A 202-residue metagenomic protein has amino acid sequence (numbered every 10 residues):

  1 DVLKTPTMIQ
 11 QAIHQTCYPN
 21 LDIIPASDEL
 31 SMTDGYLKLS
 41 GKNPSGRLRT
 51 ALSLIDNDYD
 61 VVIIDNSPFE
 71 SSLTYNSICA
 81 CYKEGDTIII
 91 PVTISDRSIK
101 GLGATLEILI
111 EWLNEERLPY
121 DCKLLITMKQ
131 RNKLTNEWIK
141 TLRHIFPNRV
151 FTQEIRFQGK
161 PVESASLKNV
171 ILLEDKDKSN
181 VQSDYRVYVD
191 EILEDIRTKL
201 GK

Functional and structural regions predicted by a protein language model:
D1-K202: P-loop NTP-binding core
